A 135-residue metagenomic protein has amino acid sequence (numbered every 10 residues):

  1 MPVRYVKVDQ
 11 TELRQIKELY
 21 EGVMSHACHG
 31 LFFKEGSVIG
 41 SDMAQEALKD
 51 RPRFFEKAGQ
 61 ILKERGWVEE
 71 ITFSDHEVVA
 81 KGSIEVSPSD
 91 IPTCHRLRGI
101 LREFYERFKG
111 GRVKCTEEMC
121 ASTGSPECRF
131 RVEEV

Functional and structural regions predicted by a protein language model:
M1-H95, V113, A121-R129, E133-V135: N-terminal accessory segment detector
K57, L101-F104, T116: Residue-level detector of functional hotspots within protein domains
H95-G110: Active-site helix/loop of acyl-thioester processing domains in fatty-acid/polyketide metabolism, spanning hotdog-fold
G110-T116: Hydrophobic beta-strand-centered segment that forms part of the acyl-chain substrate-binding groove
